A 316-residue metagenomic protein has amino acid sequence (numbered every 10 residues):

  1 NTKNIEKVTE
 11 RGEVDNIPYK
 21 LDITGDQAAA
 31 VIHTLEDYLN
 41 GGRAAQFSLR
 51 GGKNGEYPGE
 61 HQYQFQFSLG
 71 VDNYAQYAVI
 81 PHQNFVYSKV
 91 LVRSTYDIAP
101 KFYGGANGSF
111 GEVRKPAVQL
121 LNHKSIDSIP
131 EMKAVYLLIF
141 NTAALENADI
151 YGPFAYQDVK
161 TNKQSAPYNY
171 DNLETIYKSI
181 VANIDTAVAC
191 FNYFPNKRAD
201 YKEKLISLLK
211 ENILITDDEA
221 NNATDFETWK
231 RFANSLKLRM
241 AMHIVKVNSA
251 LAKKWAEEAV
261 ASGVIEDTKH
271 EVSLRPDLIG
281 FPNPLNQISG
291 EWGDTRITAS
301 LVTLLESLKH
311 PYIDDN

Functional and structural regions predicted by a protein language model:
N1-Q76, G108: Membrane-proximal, proline-rich intrinsically disordered regions
I32, I80-N316: Structured, solvent-exposed acidic/aromatic patches
